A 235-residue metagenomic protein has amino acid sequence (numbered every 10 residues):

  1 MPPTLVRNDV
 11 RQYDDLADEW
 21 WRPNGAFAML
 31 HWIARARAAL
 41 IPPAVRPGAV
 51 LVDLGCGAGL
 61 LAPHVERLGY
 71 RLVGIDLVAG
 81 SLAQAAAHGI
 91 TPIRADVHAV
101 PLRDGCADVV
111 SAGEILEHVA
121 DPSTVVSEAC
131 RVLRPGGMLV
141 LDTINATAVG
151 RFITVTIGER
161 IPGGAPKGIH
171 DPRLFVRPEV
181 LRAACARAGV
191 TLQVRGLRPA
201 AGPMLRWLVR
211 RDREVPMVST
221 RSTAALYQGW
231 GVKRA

Functional and structural regions predicted by a protein language model:
M1-W21: N-terminal, positively charged/glycine-rich alpha-helical extensions of SAM-dependent methyltransferases
P2-L5, M29-I33, R173: Pocket-edge positions in alpha/beta enzyme catalytic cores
R7, R35, Y70, L174-F175 (+1 more regions): Short, solvent-exposed loop/helix junctions and linker helices that flank or host conserved functional motifs
D9-Q12, W32, A112-H118: Residue-level recognition of specific faces of alpha-helices
R22-I41: Conserved SAM-binding loop and adjacent beta-strand
G25-M29, G113, G168-P172: Conserved short-loop catalytic and cofactor-binding motifs
A38-P42, A49-R151, G229-G231: Conserved SAM-binding loop
Q84, A120-V132, M138-R234: S-adenosyl-L-methionine-dependent methyltransferase catalytic module, highlighting the catalytic core
